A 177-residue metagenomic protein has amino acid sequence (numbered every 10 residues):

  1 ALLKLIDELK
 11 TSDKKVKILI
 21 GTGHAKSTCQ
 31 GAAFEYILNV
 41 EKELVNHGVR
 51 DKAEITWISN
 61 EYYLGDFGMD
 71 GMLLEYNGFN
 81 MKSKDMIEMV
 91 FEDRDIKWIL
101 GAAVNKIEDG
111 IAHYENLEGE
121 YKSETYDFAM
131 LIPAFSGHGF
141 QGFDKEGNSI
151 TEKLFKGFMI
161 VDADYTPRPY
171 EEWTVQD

Functional and structural regions predicted by a protein language model:
A1-G48, P167-P169: Glycine-rich dinucleotide-binding loop and its adjacent helix/turn
A1-K14, D127, I132-D177: FAD-site-proximal beta/loop scaffold in flavoenzymes
K17-A25, I58-Y62, P133: Short loop/turn segments at strand-loop or loop-helix junctions that form parts of catalytic or ligand-binding pockets
T22, E35-L38, E43-L44, W57 (+3 more regions): Active-site substrate-recognition segment that forms the wall of the catalytic cavity or substrate channel
K26-I37, E41-A102: Rossmann-like dinucleotide-binding cores of NAD(P)H-dependent redox enzymes
L100-I111: A conserved short coil-to-beta-strand element within the FAD-binding core of flavoproteins
A112-N116: SH3/SH3-like beta-barrel fold
E118-F128: Core beta-strand elements of the Rossmann-like FAD/NAD(P) dinucleotide-binding domain in flavoenzyme oxidoreductases
